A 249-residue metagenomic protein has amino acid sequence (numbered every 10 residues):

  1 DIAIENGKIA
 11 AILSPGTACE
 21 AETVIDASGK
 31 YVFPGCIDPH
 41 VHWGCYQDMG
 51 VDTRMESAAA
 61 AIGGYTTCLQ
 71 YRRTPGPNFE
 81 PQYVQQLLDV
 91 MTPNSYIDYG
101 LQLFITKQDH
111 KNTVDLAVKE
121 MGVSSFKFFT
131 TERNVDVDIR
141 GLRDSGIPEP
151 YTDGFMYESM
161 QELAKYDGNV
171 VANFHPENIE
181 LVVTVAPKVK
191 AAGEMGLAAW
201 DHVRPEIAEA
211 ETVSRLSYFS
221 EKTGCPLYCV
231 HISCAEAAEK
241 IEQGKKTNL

Functional and structural regions predicted by a protein language model:
D1-F33: Histidine-rich, glycine-flanked metal-binding segment
I2, G7, G29, H40 (+6 more regions): Divalent metal-coordination and catalytic microenvironments
A27-N94: Metal-associated gating/positioning segment near the N- to mid-region
G35-V41, C68-Q70, Y99-L103, S124-F128 (+2 more regions): Hydrophobic faces of well-ordered beta-strands that scaffold small-molecule active sites in alpha/beta enzyme cores
G64-L69, N94-Y99, F219-L227: Short, surface-exposed connector motifs at secondary-structure boundaries
R73-P77, L103-D109, E132: Acidic, glycine-rich active-site loops and adjacent beta-strand->loop/helix elements that engage anionic groups
D89-I105: A glycine-rich helix N-cap at a beta->alpha junction
K111-L249: Histidine/acidic residue-rich metal-binding segments in metalloenzymes
